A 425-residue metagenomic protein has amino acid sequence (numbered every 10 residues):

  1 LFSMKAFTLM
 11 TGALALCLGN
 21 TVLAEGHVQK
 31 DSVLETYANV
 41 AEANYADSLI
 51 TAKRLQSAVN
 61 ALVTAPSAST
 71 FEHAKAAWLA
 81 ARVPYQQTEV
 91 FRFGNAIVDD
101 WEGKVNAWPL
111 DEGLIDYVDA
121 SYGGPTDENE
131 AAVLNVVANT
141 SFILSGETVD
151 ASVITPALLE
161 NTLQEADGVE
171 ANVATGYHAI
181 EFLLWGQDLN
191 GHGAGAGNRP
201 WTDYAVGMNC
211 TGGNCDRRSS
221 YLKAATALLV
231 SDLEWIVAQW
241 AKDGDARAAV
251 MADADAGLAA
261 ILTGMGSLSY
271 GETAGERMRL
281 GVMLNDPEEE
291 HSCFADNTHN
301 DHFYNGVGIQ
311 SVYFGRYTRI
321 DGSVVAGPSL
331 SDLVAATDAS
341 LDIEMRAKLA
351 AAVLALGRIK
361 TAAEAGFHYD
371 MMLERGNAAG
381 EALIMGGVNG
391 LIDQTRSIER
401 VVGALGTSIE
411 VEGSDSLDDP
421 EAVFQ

Functional and structural regions predicted by a protein language model:
L1-M10: Bacterial N-terminal signal peptides that target proteins for export
G12-L16: Hydrophobic helical h-region of N-terminal Sec-dependent signal peptides in bacterial secretory/periplasmic proteins
G19-T21: N-terminal signal peptide c-region/cleavage motif recognized by signal peptidases
E25-Q425: Mature extracytoplasmic or organellar-lumen-exposed domains after removal of signal/transit peptides
